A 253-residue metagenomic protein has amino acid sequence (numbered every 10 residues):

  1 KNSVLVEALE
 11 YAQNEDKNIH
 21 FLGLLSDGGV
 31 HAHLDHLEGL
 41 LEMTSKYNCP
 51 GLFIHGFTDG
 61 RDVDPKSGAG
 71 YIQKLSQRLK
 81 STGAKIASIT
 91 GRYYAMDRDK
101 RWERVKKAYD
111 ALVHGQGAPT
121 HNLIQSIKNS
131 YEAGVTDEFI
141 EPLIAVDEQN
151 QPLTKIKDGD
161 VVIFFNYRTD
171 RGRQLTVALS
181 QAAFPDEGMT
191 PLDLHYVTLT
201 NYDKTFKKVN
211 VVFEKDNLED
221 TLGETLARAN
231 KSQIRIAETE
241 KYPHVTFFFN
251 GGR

Functional and structural regions predicted by a protein language model:
K1-R253: …; additionally, a secondary subgroup of soluble metalloenzymes is captured
